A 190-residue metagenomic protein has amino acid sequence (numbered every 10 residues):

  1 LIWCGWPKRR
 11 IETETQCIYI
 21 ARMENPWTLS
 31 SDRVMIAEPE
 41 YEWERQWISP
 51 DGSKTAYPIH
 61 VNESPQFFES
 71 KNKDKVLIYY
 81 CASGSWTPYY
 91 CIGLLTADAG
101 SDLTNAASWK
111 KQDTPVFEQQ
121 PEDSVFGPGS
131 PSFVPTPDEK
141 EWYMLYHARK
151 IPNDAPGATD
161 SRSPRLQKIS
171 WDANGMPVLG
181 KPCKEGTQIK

Functional and structural regions predicted by a protein language model:
L1-K190: Carbohydrate-active catalytic/glycan-binding domains of CAZyme proteins, especially the secreted or lumenal ectodomains
